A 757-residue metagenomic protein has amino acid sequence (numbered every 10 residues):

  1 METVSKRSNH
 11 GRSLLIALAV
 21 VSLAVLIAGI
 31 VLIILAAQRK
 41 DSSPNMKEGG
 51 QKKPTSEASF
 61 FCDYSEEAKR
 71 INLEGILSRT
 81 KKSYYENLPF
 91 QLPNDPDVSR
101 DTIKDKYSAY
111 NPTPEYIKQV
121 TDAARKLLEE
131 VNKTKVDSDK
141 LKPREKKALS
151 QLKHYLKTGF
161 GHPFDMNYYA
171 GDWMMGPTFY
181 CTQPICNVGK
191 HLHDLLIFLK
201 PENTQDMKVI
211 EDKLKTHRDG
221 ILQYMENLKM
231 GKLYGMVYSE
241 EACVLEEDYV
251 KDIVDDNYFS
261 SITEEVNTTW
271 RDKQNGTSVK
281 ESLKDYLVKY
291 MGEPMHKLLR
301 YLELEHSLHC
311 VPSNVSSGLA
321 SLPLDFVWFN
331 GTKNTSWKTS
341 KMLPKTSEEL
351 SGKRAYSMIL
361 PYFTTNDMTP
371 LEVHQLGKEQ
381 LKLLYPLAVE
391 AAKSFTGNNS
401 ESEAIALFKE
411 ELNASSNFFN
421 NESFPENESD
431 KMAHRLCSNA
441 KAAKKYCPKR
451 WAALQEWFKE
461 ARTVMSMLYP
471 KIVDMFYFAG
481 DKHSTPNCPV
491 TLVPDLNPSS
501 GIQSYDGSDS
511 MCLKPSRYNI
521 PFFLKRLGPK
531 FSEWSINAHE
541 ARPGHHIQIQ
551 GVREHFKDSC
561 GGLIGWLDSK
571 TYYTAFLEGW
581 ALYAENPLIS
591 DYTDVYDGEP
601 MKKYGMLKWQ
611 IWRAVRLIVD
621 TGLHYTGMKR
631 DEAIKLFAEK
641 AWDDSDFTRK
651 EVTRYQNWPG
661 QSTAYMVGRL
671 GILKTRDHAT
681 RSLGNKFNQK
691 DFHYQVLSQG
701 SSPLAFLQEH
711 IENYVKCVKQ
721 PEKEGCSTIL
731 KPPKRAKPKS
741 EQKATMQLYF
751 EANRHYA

Functional and structural regions predicted by a protein language model:
M1-G11: Short, low-complexity, Lys/Arg-enriched N-terminal segments of secretory-pathway carbohydrate enzymes
S13-A19, K142: Transmembrane alpha-helices of multi-pass eukaryotic membrane proteins
A17-G29: Single-pass alpha-helical transmembrane segments
G29-A757: N-terminal maturation segment of proteins
